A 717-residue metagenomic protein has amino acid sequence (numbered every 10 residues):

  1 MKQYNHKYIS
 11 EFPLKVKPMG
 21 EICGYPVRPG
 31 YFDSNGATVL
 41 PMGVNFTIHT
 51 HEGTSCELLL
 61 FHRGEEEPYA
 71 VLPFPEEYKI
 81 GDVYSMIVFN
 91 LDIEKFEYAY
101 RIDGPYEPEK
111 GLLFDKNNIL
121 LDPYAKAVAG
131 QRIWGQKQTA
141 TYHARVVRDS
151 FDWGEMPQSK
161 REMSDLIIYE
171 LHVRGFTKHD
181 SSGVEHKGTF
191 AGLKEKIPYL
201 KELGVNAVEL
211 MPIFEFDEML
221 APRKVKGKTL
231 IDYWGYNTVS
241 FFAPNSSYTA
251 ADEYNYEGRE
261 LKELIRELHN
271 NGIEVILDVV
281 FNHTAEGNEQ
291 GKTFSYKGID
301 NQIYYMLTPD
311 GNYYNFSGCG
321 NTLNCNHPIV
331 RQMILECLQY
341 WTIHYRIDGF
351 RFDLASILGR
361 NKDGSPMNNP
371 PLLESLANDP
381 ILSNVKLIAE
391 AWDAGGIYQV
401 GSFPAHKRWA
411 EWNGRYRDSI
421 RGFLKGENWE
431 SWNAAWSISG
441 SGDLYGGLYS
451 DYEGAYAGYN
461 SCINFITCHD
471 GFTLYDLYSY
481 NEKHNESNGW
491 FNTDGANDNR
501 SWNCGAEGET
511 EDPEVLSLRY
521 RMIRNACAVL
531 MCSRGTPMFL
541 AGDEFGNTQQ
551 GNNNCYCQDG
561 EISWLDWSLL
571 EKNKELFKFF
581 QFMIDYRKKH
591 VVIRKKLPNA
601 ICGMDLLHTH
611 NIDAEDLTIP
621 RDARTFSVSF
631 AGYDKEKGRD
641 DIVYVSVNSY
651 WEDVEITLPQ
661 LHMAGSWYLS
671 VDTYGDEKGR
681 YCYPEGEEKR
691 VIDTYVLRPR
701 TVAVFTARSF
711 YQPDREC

Functional and structural regions predicted by a protein language model:
K2-Y169, R174, E195, L200 (+4 more regions): Carbohydrate-interacting/catalytic domains
T50-E52, E76-Y78, N90-D92, G104 (+16 more regions): Short, flexible loop/turn elements at secondary-structure junctions
K95, E107-G111, T177-H179, F216-A221 (+7 more regions): Short catalytic/ligand-binding loop motif for oxyanion handling, primarily in non-cytosolic enzymes, centered on
Y98, I102-M156, E218-T238, G291-N312 (+1 more regions): Core domains of carbohydrate- and sulfate-ester-processing enzymes
A125, R346, K362-D363, M367-A541 (+6 more regions): Conserved alpha/beta catalytic core and glycan-binding cleft of carbohydrate-active enzymes
I167-Y169, V208, V275-L277, F350 (+2 more regions): Hydrophobic faces of well-ordered beta-strands that scaffold small-molecule active sites in alpha/beta enzyme cores
H172-A191, E195-I347, L354-N378, I397 (+1 more regions): Substrate-binding/active-site clefts of carbohydrate-active enzymes
I197-E202, I265, L338-T342, L373-A377 (+4 more regions): Non-transmembrane alpha-helical segments in soluble domains of secreted/periplasmic/extracellular proteins
